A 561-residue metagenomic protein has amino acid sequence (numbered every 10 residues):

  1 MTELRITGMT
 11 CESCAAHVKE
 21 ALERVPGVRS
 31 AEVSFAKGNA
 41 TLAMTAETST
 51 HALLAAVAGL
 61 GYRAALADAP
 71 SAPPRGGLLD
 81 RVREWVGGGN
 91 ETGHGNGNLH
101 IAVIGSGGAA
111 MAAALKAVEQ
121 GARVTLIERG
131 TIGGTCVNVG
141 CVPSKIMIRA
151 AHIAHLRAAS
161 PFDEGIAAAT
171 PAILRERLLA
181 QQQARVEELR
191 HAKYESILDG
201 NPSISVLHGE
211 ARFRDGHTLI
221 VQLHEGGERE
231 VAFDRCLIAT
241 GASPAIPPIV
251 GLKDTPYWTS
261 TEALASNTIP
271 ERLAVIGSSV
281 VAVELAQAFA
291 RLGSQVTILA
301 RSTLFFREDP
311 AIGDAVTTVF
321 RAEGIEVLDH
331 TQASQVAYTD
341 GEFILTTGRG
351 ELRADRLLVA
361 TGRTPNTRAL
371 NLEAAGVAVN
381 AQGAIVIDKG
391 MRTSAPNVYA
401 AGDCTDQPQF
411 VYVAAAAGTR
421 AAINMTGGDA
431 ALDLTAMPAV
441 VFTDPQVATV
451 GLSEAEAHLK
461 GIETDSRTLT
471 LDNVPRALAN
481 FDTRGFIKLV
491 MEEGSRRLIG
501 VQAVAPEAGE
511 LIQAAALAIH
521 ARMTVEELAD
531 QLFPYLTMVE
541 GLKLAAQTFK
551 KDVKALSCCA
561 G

Functional and structural regions predicted by a protein language model:
M1-A102: Flexible metal-binding regulatory segments at protein termini and peripheral loops
R81-G87, C141, I238-Q295, V327 (+3 more regions): Glycine-rich dinucleotide-binding loop and its adjacent helix/turn
W85-N98, G108, L115-A122, I127-I269 (+7 more regions): Glycine-rich flavin
I104-A109, A113-G130, T135, V142 (+3 more regions): Flexible, glycine-rich terminal cap/loop adjacent to redox cofactors in electron-transfer oxidoreductases
A169, I204-H224, V231, L292-K389 (+4 more regions): A Rossmann-like FAD-binding core segment of flavoenzymes
K253-I269, E351-M425, E510: FAD-site-proximal beta/loop scaffold in flavoenzymes
